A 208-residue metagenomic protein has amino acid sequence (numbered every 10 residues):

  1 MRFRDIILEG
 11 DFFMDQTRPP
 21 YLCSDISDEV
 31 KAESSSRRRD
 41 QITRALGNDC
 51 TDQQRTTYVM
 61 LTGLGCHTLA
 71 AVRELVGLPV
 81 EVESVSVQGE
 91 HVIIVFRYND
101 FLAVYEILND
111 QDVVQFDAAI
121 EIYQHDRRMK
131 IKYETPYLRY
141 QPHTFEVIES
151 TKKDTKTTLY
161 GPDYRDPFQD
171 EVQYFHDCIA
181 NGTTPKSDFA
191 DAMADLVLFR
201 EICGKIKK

Functional and structural regions predicted by a protein language model:
M1-L78: Predominantly a Rossmann-like dinucleotide-binding segment in NAD(P)-dependent oxidoreductases
D11-F12, Y133, C203: Generic domain-boundary/flexible-linker signal
T43-C50, T68, I94-F96, V147-K153 (+1 more regions): Short amphipathic alpha-helical segments, especially helix-boundary/capping motifs
T56-L61, L159-P162, T183-P185, F189: Active-site rim elements
T62-R73, D166-Q173, A190-V197: A structural signal for well-ordered alpha-helical segments within the folded catalytic domains of diverse enzymes
V76-S86: A short coil-to-beta-strand element that immediately follows conserved catalytic motifs
S84, Y98, Q173-K208: C-terminal helix-rich "cap/oligomerization" subdomain common to oxidoreductases
S84-D170, D188: NAD(P)-dinucleotide binding in Rossmann-like oxidoreductases
